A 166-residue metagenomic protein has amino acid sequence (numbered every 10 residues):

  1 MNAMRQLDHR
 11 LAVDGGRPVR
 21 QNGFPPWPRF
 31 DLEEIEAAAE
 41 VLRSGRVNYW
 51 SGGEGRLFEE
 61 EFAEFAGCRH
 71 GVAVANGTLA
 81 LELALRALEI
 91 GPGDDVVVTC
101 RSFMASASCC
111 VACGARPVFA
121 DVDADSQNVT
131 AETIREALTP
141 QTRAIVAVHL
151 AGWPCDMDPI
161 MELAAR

Functional and structural regions predicted by a protein language model:
M1, L32-E36, E40-R43, R56-E64 (+2 more regions): Replace "anionic and nucleotidyl ligands
M1-V47: N-terminal "arm"/small-domain region of PLP-dependent enzymes with the aminotransferase-like
N22, E33, L57, L79 (+2 more regions): Short, conserved clusters of charged catalytic residues that mark active-site and nucleotide-handling motifs
P26, W50, E54, D156: Conserved acidic
R43-V47, G67, R143: Generic structural signal for secondary-structure transition and capping sites
N48-D95, C109-C113, F119-D121: Phosphate-binding glycine-rich loop
R86-R166: PLP-dependent aminotransferase-like
